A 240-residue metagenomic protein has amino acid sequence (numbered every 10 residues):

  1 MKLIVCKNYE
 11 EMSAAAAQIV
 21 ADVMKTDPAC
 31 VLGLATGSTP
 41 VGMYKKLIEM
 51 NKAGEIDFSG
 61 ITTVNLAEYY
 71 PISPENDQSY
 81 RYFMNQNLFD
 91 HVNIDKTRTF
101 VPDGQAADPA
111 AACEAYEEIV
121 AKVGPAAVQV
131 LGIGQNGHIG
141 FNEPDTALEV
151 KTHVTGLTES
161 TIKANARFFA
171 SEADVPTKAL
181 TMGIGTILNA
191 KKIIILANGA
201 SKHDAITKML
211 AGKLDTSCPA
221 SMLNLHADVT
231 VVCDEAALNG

Functional and structural regions predicted by a protein language model:
M1-L32: N-terminal glycine-/serine-/threonine-rich phosphate-binding loop
T26-K52: Glycine-rich N-terminal segment of FAD-binding domains in flavoprotein oxidoreductases, spanning the beta-loop-helix
G33-G37, N65, P102-D103, V130-I133 (+2 more regions): Short beta-strand segments
S38-T39, Y69, I133-H138, P144 (+2 more regions): Short glycine-rich anion-binding loops that position phosphate/pyrophosphate groups of nucleotides and phosphorylated
K46-D57, Y80, P144-H153, G212-L214: A glycine- and small-aliphatic-rich helix-loop capping segment at beta-alpha/alpha-beta transitions that lines
I56-V128: Ligand-binding beta-strand-loop-alpha-helix segment within the catalytic cores of soluble metabolic enzymes
N136, G140-I184: Class I SAM-dependent methyltransferase SAM-binding "motif I" and its flanking Rossmann-like core
G183-G185, N189-G240: ATP/nucleoside-binding phosphotransfer catalytic cores, i.e., glycine-rich phosphate-binding loops
